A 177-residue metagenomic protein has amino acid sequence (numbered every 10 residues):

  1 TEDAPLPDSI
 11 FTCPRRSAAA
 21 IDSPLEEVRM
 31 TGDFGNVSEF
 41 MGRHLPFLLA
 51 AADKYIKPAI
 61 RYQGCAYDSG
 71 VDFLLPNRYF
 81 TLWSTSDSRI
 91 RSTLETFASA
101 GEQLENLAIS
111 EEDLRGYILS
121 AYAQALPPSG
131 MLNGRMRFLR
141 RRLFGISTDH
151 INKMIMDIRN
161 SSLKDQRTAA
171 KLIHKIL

Functional and structural regions predicted by a protein language model:
T1, E26-L48, D53-L163, L177: M16 family metallopeptidases and their MPP-like homologs
T1-E26: An aromatic/glycine/proline-enriched structural segment found at the starts of mature extracellular/organellar domains
A19-A20, F73, I173: Replace "in large, NTP-powered and nucleic-acid-processing enzymes" with "in large, NTP-powered factors and other
